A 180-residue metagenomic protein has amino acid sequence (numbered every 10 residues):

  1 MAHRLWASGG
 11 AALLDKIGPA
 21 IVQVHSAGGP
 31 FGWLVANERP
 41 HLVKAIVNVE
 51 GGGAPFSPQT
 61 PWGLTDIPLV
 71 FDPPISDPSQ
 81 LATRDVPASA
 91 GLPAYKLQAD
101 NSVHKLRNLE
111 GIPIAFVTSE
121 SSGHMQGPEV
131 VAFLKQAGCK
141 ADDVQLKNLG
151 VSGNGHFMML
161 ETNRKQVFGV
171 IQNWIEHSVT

Functional and structural regions predicted by a protein language model:
M1-I21: Conserved acidic catalytic loop of the alpha/beta-hydrolase fold
D15, G29-P40, I46: Short glycine-enriched nucleophile-adjacent loop and the immediately C-terminal alpha-helix near the catalytic center
V22-H25, V49: Short beta-strand immediately N-terminal to the catalytic nucleophile in serine-hydrolase-like folds
F31, S122-E129: Conserved alpha/beta-hydrolase "acid-adjacent" motif
H41-P58: A conserved short beta-strand
E110, F116-T118: Short beta-strand/loop motif that positions the catalytic acidic residue of the alpha/beta-hydrolase fold
K135-G153: Catalytic histidine neighborhood in serine/cysteine hydrolases with alpha/beta-hydrolase-type architecture
L149-G153, F157-T180: Catalytic active-site module of serine/aspartate enzymes centered on a nucleophile-bearing elbow/loop
